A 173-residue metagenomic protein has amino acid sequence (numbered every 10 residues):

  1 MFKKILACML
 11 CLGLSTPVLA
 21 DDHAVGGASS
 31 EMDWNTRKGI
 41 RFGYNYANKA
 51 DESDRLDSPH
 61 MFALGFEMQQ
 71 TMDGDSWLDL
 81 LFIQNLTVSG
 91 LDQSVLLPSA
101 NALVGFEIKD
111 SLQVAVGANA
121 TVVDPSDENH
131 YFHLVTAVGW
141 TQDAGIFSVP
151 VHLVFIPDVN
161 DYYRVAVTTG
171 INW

Functional and structural regions predicted by a protein language model:
M1-S29: Cleavable N-terminal export/targeting peptides
A20-G65, G170-N172: Short glycine/proline- and aromatic-enriched beta-strand/turn motifs that initiate or cap beta-hairpins
K38-Y44, F82-Q84, V104, V114-V116 (+3 more regions): Membrane-embedded beta-strand positions of outer-membrane beta-barrel proteins
G43-A47, N85-S89, N119-T121, V154-D158: Outer-membrane beta-barrel pore domains and translocons
G65-E67, N101, V135-A137, A166-T168: Membrane-embedded beta-strand positions in outer-membrane beta-barrel channels/transporters
Q69-D75, G105-K109, G139-D143, I156 (+1 more regions): Structural signature of outer-membrane beta-barrel channels/translocons
D75-L80, D110-V114, D143-H152: Repeated loop/turn-to-beta-strand initiation elements of outer-membrane beta-barrel proteins
N160-W173: Outer-membrane beta-barrel "beta-signal"
